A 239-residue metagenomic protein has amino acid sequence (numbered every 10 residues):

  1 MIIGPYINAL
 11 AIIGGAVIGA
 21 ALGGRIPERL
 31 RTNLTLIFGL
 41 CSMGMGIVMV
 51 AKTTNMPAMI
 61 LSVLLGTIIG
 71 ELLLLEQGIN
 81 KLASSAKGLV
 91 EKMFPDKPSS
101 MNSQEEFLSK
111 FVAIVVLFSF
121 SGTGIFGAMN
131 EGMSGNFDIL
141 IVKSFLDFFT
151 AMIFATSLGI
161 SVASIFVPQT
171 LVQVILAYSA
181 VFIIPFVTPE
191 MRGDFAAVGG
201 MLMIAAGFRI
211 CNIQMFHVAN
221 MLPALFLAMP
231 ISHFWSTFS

Functional and structural regions predicted by a protein language model:
M1, E28-R29, L75-K110, S239: Intrinsically disordered, low-complexity non-transmembrane regions of multi-pass membrane transporters
M1-A9, R29, K52, M56 (+6 more regions): Hydrophobic, aromatic-rich alpha-helical transmembrane segments and their membrane-interface anchor motifs
M1-G14, L61, A128, G132-F145 (+1 more regions): Structural signature of hydrophobic alpha-helical transmembrane segments
I7-G19, G23, G39-L40, G44 (+15 more regions): Alpha-helical transmembrane segments in multi-pass membrane proteins
I18-R31, V48-T54, I153-L202, R209-H217: Transmembrane-helix boundary and interhelical-loop signature of multi-pass inner-membrane proteins
M49-P57, L73-A83: Transmembrane alpha-helix boundary signature
P98-S164: Internal active-site segments that recognize and position negatively charged phosphoryl groups and nucleotide moieties
A197-S239: Long hydrophobic alpha-helical segments typical of transmembrane helices together with their membrane-interfacial
